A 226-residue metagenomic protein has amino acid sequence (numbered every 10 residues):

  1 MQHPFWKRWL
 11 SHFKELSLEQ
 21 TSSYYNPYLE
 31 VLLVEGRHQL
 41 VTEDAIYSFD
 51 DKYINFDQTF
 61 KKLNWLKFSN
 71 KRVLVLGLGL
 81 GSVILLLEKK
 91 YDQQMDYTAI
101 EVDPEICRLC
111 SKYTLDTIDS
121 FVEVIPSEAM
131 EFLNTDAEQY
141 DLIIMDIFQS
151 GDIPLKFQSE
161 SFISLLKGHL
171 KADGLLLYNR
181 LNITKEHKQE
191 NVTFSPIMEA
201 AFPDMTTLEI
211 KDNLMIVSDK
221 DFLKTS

Functional and structural regions predicted by a protein language model:
M1-Q39: N-terminal auxiliary segments of SAM/dcSAM-dependent transferases
L16, S22-Y25, T184-S226: Class I S-adenosyl-L-methionine
V31-L33, G77, T206-I210: Short beta-strand
V41-I46, D221: Secondary-structure transition/turn motif
A45-T59: Conserved SAM-binding loop and adjacent beta-strand
I46-Y47, L181-E186: Short histidine/acidic/glycine/proline-rich micro-motifs that form metal- and phosphate-coordinating active-site loops
F56-D57, K61-A172, E186-Q189, E199 (+1 more regions): The AdoMet/dcAdoMet-binding core of the Class I SAM-like
D173-R180: Conserved beta-strand signature within the Rossmann-like core of class I S-adenosyl-L-methionine
